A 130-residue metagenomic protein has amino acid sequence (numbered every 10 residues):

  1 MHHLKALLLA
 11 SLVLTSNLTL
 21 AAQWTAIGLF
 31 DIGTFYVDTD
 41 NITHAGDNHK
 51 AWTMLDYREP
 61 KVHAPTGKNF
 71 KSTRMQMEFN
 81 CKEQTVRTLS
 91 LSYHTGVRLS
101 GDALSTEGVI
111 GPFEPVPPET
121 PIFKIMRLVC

Functional and structural regions predicted by a protein language model:
M1-A6: Positively charged n-region of N-terminal signal peptides that target proteins for export
L7-S16: Bacterial N-terminal signal peptides
L18-C130: N-terminal secretory-pathway/extracellular module detecting exported/lumenal segments and adjacent signal-anchor/first
